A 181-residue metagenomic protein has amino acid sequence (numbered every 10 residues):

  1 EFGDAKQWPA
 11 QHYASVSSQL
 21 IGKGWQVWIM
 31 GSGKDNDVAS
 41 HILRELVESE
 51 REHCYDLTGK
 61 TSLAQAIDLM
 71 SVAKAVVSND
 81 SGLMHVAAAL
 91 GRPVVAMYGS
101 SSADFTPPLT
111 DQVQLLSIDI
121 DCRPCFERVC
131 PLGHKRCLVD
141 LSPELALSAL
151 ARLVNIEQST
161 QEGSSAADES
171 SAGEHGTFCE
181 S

Functional and structural regions predicted by a protein language model:
E1-G3: Conserved donor-binding/catalytic core segment of Leloir-type glycosyltransferases
K6, A39, K135: Short acidic, gly/pro-rich beta-turn/loop elements at beta-sheet edges and active-site/ligand-binding grooves
K6-P9, V139: Short, conserved glycine- and acidic-residue-centered signature motifs in active-site or ligand-binding loops
Q7, A66-M70, V76, D80 (+4 more regions): Aromatic-residue detector
P9-G99: Donor-binding and catalytic core of enzymes assembling or modifying cell-surface/extracellular glycoconjugates
L43, H53-L57, A88-Q158, E162 (+2 more regions): Nucleotide-sugar donor-binding patch of glycosyltransferase catalytic domains
